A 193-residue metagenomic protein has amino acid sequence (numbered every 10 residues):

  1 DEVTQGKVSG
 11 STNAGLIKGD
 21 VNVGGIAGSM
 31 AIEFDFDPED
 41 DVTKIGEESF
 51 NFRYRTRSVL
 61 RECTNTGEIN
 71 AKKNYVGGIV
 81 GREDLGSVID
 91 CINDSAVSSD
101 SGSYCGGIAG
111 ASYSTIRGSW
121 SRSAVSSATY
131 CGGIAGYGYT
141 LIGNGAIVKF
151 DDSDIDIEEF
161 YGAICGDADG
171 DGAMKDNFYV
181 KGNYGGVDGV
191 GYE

Functional and structural regions predicted by a protein language model:
D1-E193: Predominantly extracellular beta-rich ligand-binding scaffolds that present long acidic/polar faces for carbohydrate
